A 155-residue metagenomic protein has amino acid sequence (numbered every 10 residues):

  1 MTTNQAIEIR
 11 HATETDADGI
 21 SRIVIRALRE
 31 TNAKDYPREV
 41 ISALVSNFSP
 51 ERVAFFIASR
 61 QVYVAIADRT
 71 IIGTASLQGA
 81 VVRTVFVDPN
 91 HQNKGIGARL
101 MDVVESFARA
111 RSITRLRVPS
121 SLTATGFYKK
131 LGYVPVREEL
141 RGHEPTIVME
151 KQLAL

Functional and structural regions predicted by a protein language model:
M1-D18, A154-L155: Conserved N-terminal entry element of GNAT/NAT acetyltransferase domains
S21, I25-E51: Conserved GNAT-fold acetyl-CoA-binding loop/helix
R60-G73: Conserved beta-hairpin
A75-A80: A conserved beta-strand-loop-helix scaffold within acyl/acetyltransferase catalytic domains
V85-Q92: A short, internal acetyl-CoA/4′-phosphopantetheine-binding micro-motif in the GNAT/acyltransferase core
N93-S106, K130: Conserved acetyl-CoA-binding loop-helix of GNAT-fold acetyltransferases
A108-S121: Conserved GNAT acetyl-CoA-binding A-motif
R117-P119, V134-E150: Conserved catalytic-core motifs of GNAT/GCN5-like acyltransferases
